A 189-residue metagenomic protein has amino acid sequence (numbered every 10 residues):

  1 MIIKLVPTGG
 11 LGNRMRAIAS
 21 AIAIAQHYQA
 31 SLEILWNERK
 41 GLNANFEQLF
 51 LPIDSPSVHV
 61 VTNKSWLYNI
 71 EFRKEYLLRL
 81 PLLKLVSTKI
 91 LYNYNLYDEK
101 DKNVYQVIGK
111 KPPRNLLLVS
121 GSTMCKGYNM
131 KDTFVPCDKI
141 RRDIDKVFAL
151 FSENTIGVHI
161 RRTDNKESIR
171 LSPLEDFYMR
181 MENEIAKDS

Functional and structural regions predicted by a protein language model:
M1-I3: Extreme N-terminal starter segment of soluble prokaryotic enzymes
L5-T8, I34: An N-terminal domain-cap segment
P7-R16, E167-L171: A short, glycine/small-residue-rich beta-strand->loop->alpha-helix junction that serves as a flexible
M15-Q26, F177-I185: Histidine-anchored nucleotide/phosphate-binding helix
Y28-L32, D188-S189: A generic structural motif
A30-G41: A short beta-strand-loop structural module common to alpha/beta enzyme folds
A44-D188: Secretory-pathway luminal glycosyltransferase catalytic domains
